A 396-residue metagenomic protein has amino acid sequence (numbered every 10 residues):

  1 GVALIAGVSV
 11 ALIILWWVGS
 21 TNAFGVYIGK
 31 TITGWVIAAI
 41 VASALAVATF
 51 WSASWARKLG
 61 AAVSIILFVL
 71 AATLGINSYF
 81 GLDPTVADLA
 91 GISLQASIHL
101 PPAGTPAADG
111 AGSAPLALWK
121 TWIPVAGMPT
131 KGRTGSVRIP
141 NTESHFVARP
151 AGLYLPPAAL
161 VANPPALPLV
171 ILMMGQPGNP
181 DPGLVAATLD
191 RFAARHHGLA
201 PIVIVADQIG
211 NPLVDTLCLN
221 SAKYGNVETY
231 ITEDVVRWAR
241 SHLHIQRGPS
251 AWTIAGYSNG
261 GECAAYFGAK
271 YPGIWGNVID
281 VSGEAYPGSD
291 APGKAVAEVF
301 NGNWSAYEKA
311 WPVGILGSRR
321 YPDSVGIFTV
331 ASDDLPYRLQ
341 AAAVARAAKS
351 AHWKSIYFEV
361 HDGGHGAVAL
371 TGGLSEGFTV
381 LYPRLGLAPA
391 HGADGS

Functional and structural regions predicted by a protein language model:
G1-S396: Non-catalytic cap/lid and distal C-terminal segments of serine-dependent acyl enzymes
